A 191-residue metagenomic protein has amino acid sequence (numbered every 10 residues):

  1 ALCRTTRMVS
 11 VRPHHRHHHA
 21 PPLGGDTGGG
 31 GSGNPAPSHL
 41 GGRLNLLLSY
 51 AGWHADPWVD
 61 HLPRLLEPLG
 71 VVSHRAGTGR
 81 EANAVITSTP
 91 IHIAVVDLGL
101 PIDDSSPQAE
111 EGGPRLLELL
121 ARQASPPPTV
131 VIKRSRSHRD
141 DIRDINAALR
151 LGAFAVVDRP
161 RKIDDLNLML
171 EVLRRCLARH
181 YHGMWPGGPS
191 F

Functional and structural regions predicted by a protein language model:
L2-L65, L69-V72, R80, I163-F191: Non-catalytic signal-transmission and effector/linker regions of two-component phosphorelay proteins
L48, T129-V131: Structural beta-sheet core signal
Y50, V96-S106: Active-site residues of response regulator receiver
S73-R75, A155-V156: Conserved beta-strand scaffold positions in the cores of enzyme catalytic domains, especially in NTP/NDP-utilizing
R75-I93, L100-I102: Acidic, metal-coordinating helix/loop segments flanking the phosphotransfer/catalytic sites of two-component signaling
T87-T89, L119-P127, L151: Conserved phosphotransfer cores of two-component systems
D103-D104, R139, L166: Glycine/Thr-rich phosphate-binding loops of Rossmann-like dinucleotide-binding domains
P107-E111, R115, R134-V157, R161: Alpha4 helix (beta4-alpha4-beta5 surface) of REC/receiver domains from two-component response regulators
